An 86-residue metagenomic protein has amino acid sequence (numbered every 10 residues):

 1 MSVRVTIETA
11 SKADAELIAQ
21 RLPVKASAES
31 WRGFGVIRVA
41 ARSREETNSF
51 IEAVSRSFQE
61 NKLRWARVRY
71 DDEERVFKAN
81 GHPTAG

Functional and structural regions predicted by a protein language model:
M1-R4, S30-E45: Short glycine-rich, basic-tinged beta-strand/loop micro-motifs
M1-V3, R21-P23, K62, R75: Short, flexible coil/linker elements and helix-boundary hinge sites characteristic of intrinsically disordered
R4-E8, V36-V39, R67-R69, V76: Ser/Thr- (and often Asn-) enriched beta-sheet segments in non-cytosolic proteins
T6-A28: Short amphipathic alpha-helix segments
S11, K25, A40-S43, R69: Serine/threonine-rich low-complexity intrinsically disordered regions
I18-P23, N48-Q59: Short amphipathic alpha-helices in soluble, non-transmembrane regions that often serve as interface/regulatory elements
S27-R32, S55-R75: Conserved short beta-strand edge segments in small beta-sheet-based binding/regulatory domains
A41-A53, Y70-G86: Short, low-order "capping/linker" segments at domain edges
